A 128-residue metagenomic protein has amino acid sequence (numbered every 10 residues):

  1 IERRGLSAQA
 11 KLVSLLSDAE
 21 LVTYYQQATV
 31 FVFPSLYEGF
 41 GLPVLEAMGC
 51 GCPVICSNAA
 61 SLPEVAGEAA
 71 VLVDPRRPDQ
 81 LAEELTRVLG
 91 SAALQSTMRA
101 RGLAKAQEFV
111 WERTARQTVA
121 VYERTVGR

Functional and structural regions predicted by a protein language model:
I1-R128: Carbohydrate transferase catalytic cores enriched for Leloir-type hexosyltransferases
